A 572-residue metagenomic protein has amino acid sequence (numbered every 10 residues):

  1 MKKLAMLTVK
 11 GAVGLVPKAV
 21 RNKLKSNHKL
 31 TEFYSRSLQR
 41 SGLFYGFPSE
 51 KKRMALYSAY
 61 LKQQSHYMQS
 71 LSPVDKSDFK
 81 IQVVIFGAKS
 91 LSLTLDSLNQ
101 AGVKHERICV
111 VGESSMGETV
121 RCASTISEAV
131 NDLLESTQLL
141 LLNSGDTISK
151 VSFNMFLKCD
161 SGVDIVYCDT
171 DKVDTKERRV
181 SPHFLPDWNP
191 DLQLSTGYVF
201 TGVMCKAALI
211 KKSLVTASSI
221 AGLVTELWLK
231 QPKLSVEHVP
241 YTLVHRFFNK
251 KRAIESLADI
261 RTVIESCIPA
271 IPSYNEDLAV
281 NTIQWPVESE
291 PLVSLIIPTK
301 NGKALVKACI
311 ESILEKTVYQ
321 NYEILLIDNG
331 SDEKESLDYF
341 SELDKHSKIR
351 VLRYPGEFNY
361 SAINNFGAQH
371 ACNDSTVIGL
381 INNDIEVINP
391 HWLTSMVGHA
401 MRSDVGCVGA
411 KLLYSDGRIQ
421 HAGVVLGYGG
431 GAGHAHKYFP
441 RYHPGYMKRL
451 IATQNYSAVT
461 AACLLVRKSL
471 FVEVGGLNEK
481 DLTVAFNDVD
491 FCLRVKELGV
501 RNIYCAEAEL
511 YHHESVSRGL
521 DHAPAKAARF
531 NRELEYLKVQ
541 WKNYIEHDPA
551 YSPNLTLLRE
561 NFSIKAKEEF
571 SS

Functional and structural regions predicted by a protein language model:
G14, K18-D78, S256-V293, D416 (+3 more regions): C-terminal, non-catalytic tails of nucleotide-sugar-dependent glycosyltransferases
P73-S77, D96-H105, E311-N321: Short, acidic, metal-binding catalytic loop of nucleotide-sugar glycosyltransferases
S90, G112-G117, D328-Y339, G356 (+1 more regions): A conserved acidic beta->alpha catalytic loop
S124-Q138, A362-V377: Active-site nucleotide-sugar/metal-binding loop of Leloir-type enzymes
E135-T147, D374-I388: Short beta-strand-to-loop acidic/aromatic patch adjacent to the donor-nucleotide binding site
V151-V180, K233-L234, I385-G430: Conserved donor NDP-sugar-binding/catalytic core segment of glycosyltransferases
R179-M204, A362, G427-S469: A recurrent flexible, glycine/aromatic-enriched loop bordering the glycosyltransferase active site that acts as
L209, A217-S235, V239-P240, L393-M396 (+3 more regions): A short, conserved alpha-helix in the catalytic core of glycosyltransferases
